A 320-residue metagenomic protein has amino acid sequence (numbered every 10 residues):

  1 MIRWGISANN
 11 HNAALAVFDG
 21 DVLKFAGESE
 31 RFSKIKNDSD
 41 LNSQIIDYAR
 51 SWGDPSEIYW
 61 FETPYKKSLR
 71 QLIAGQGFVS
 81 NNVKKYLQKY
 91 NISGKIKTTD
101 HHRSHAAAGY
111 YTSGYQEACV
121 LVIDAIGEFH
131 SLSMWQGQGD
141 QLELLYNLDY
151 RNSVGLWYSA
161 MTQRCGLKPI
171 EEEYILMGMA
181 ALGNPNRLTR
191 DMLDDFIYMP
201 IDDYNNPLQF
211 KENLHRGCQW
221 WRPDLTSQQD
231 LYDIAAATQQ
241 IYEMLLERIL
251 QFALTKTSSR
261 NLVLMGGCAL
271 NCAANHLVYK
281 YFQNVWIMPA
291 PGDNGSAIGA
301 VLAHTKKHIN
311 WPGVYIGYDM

Functional and structural regions predicted by a protein language model:
M1-M320: Short acidic/glycine-rich loops and adjacent helix/strand connectors that line catalytic pockets where negatively
